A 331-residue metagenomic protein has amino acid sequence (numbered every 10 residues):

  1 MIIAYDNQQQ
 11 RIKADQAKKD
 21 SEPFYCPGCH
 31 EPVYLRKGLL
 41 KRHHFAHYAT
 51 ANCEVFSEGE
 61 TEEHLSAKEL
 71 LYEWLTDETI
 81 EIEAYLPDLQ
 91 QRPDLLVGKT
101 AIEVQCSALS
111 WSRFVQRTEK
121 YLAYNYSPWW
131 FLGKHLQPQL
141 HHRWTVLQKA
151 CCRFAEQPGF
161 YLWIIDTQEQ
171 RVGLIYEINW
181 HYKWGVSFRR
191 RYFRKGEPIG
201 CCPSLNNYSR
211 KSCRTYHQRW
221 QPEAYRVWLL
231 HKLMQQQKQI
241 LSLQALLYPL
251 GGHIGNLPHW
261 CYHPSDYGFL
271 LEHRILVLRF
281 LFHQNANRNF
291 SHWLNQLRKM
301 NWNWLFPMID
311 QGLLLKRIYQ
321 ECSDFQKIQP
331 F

Functional and structural regions predicted by a protein language model:
M1-T79: N-terminal cysteine/histidine-rich coordination modules
L71, L95-S110, Y121, P128: Conserved catalytic cores of phosphodiester-cleaving nucleases, focusing on short active-site segments
Y72-L89, D94-G98, C106: A short acidic/basic microdomain associated with nuclease active sites
K99-F114, R219-W220, I254, G268-L270: Short beta-strand-loop-alpha-helix junction that forms the active-site gateway of nucleic-acid-processing nucleases
Y124-F160, T167: Nucleic-acid nuclease catalytic cores
C151-P222: A conserved mid-domain beta-alpha-beta active-site/ligand-binding segment of alpha/beta enzyme cores
Q218-Q235: Oxyanion-binding "anion nests"
H231-F331: Extended, amphipathic alpha-helical scaffolds
